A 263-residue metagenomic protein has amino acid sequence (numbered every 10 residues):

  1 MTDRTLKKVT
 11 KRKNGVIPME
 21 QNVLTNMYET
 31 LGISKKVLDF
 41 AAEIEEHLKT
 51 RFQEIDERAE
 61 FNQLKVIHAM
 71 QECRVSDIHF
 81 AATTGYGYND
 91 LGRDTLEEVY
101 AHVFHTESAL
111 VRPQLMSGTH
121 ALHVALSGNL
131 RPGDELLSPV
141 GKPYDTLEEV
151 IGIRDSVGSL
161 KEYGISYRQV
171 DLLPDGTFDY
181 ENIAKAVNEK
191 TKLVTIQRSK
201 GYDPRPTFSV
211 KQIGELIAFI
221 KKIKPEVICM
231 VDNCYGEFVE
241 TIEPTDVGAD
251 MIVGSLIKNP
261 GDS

Functional and structural regions predicted by a protein language model:
M1-P18, Q197: N-terminal amphipathic/basic-hydrophobic helices that include classical n-h-c signal peptides and signal-anchor
K8-K11, Y28, A81: Compositionally biased, low-complexity repeat tracts
E20-A42, K49, D56, V66-I67 (+4 more regions): Conserved PLP-enzyme active-site core in the AAT-like
A59-E60: N-terminal low-complexity/disordered regulatory or targeting extensions
F80-L110: Active-site-flanking structural segment that lines cofactor/substrate pockets
E107-V111, S255-K258: A short glycine/serine-rich beta->alpha loop
